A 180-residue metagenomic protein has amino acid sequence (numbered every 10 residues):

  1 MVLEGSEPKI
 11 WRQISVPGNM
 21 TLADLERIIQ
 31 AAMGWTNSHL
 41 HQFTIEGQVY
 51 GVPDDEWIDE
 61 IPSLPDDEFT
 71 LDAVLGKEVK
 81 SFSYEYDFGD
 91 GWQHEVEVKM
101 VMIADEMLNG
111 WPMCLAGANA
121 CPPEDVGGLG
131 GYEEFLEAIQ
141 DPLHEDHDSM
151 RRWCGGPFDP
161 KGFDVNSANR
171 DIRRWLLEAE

Functional and structural regions predicted by a protein language model:
M1-E180: Short linear regulatory motifs enriched in tryptophan with gly/pro/ser
